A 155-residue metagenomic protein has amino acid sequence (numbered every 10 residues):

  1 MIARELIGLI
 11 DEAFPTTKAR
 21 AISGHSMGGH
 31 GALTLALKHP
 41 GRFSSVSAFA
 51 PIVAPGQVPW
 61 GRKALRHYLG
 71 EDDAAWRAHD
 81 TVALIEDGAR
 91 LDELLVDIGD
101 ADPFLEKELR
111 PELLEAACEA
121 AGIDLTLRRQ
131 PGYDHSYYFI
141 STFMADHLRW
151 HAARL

Functional and structural regions predicted by a protein language model:
M1-L155: Non-catalytic cap/lid and distal C-terminal segments of serine-dependent acyl enzymes
